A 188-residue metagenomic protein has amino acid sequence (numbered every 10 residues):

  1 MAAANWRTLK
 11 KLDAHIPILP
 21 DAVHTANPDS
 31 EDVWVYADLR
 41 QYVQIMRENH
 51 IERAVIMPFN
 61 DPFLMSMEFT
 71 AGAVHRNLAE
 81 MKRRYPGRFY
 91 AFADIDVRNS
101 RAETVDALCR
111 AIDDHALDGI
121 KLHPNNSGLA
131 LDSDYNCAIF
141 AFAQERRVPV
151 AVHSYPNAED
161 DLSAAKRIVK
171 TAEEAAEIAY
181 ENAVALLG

Functional and structural regions predicted by a protein language model:
M1-A14, I18, V23-R53, A158-G188: Mid-to-C-terminal alpha-helical segments outside catalytic/metal-binding sites
D13, D21, D29-D32, D38 (+7 more regions): Acidic-enriched, low-complexity/disordered segments with a strong bias for Aspartate over Glutamate
I18-P20, D61, V97, S127 (+2 more regions): Active-site micro-motifs of SAM-dependent methyltransferase domains
D29-S66, R88-D96, D118-G119, N125: Divalent metal-dependent hydrolysis catalytic cores, especially in the metallo-beta-lactamase
E68-N157: Active-site gating/metal-coordination segments in enzymes
